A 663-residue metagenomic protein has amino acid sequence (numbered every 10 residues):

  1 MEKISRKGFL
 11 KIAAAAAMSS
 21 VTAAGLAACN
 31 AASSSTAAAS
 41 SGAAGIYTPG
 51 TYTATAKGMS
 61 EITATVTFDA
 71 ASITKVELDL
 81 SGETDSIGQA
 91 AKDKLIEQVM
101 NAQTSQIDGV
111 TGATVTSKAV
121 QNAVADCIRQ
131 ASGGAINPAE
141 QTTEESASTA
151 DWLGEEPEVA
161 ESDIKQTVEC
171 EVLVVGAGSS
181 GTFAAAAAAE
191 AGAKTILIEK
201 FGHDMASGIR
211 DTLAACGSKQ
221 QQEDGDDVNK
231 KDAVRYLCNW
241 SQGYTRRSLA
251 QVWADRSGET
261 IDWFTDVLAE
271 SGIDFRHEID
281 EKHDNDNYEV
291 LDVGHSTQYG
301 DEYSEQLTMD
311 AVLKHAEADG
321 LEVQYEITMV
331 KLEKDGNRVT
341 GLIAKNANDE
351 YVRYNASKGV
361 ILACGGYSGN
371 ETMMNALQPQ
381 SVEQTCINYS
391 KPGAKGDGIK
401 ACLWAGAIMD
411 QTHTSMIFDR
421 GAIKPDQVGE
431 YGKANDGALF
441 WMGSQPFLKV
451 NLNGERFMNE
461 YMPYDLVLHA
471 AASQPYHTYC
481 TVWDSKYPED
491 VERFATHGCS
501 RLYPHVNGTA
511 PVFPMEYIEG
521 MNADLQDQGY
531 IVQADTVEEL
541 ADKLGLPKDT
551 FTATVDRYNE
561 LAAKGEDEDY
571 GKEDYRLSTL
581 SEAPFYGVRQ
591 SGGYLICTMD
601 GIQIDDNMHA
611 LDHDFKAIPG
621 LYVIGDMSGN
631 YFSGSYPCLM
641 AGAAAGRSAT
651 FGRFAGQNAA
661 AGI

Functional and structural regions predicted by a protein language model:
M1-S20, A24-A28: N-terminal secretory signal peptides and thylakoid transit peptides that target proteins across membranes
A31-S33, A38-G42, E97, K118 (+2 more regions): Extreme N-terminal leader/targeting segments of oxidoreductases
G42-T142: Active-site- and interface-proximal helix/loop "cap" or "latch" segments in soluble metabolic and energy-transducing
V172-I196: N-terminal Rossmann-like FAD-binding beta1-loop-alpha1 element of flavoenzymes
D255-Y351, E371-T372, A422, A562-E582: Conserved redox-cofactor binding core of oxidoreductases
K331, T550-S635: A glycine-rich dinucleotide-binding beta-alpha-beta segment and adjacent secondary-structure elements that constitute
N348-E350, Y354-P425, L639-A641, A645-F654: Glycine-rich loop(s) and the adjacent beta-strand/alpha-helix scaffold that form part
I399-W404, I408-K543: An anion/pyrophosphate-binding glycine-rich loop and adjacent beta-alpha core in soluble alpha-beta enzymes
